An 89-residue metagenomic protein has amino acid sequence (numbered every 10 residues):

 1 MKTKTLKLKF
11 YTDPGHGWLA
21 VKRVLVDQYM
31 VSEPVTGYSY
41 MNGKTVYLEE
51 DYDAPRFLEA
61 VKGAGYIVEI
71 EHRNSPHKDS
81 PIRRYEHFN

Functional and structural regions predicted by a protein language model:
K4-L6, N42, I70: Sparse, context-dependent recognition of short Cys/His-centered cofactor- or disulfide-binding micro-motifs
K4-T36: N-terminal acidic leader/helix
V31-S39, G65-H72: Short secondary-structure junctions
T36, M41-E50: A short, exposed loop/beta-hairpin motif centered on an aromatic-Gly-Thr core
E49-N89: Short, compact, well-ordered microdomains
